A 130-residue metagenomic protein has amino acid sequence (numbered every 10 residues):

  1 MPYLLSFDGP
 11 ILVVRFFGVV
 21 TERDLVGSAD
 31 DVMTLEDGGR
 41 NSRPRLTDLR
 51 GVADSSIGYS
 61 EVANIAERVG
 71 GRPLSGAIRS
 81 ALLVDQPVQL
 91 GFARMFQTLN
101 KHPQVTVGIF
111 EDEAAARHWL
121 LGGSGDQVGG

Functional and structural regions predicted by a protein language model:
M1-G130: Amphipathic, Lys/Arg-enriched alpha-helical "gate/interface" segment within cytosolic domains that mediates
